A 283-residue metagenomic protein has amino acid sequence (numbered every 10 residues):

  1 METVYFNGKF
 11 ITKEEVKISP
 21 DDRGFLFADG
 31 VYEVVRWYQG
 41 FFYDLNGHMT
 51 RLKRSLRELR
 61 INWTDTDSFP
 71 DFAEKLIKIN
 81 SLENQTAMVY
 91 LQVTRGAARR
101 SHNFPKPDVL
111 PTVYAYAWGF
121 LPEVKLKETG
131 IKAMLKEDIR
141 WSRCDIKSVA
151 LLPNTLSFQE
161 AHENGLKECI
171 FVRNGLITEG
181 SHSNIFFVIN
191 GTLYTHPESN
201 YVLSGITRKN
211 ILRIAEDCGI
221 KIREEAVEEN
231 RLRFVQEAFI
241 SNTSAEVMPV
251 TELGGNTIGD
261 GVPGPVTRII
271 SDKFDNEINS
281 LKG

Functional and structural regions predicted by a protein language model:
M1-C169, R173-L176, S199, L212-G283: Conserved alpha/beta cores of soluble small-molecule-handling proteins
L176-E198, S204: Glycine- and Gly-Pro-enriched alpha-helical subdomains that act as flexible, kink-prone "lid/hinge" or packing modules
G205-N210: Feature captures the catalytic cores and cofactor-binding loops of soluble hydro-lyases/lyases that act on carboxylate
